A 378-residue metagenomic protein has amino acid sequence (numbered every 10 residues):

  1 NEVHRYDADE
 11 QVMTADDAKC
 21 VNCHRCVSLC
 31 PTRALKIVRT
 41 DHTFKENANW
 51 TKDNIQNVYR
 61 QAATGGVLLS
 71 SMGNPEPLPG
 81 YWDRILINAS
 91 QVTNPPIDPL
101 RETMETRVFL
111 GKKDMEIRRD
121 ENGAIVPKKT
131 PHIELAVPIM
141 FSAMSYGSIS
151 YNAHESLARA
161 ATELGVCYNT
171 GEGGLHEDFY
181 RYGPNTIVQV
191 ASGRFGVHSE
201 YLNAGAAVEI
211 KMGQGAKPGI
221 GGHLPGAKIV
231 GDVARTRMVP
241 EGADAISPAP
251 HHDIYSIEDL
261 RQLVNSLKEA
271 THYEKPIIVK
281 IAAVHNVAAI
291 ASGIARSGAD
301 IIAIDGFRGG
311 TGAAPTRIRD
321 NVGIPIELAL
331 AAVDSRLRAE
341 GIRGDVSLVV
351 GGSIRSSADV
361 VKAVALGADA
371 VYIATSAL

Functional and structural regions predicted by a protein language model:
N1, C23-C26, C30-P31, I302: A structural signal for short beta-strand/turn segments enriched in small hydrophobics and glycine
N1-N22, I37-E46, I281, S347: Ferredoxin-like iron-sulfur electron-transfer modules
Y6-V12, S28, T186-V188, P248-L378: Glycine-rich phosphate/ribose-binding loops and adjacent secondary-structure elements that form binding surfaces
D7, K129-A136, T236-M238, G306-R308: Active-site-adjacent bridging/hinge elements
A15-D16, M144, V350-G351: Thr-Gly-centered strand-to-loop micro-motif
V27, P31-D232: Conserved, well-structured core domains of diverse proteins
V208-Q262, E269, H285, T311: Active-site cores of enzymes that catalyze phosphoryl transfer or operate on phosphate-rich substrates
